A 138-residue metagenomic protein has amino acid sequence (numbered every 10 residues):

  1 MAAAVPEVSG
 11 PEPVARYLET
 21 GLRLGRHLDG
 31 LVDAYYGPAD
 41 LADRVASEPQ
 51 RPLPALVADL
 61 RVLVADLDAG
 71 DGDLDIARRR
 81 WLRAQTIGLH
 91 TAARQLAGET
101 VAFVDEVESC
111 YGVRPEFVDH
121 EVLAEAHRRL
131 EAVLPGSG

Functional and structural regions predicted by a protein language model:
M1-G138: N-terminal maturation segment of proteins
